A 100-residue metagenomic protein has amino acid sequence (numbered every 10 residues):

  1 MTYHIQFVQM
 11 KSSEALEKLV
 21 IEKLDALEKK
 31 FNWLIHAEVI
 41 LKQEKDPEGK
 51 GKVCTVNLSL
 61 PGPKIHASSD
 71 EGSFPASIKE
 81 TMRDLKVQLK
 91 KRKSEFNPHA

Functional and structural regions predicted by a protein language model:
M1-A100: N-terminal, polar/charged subdomain of small-to-medium soluble alpha/beta proteins
